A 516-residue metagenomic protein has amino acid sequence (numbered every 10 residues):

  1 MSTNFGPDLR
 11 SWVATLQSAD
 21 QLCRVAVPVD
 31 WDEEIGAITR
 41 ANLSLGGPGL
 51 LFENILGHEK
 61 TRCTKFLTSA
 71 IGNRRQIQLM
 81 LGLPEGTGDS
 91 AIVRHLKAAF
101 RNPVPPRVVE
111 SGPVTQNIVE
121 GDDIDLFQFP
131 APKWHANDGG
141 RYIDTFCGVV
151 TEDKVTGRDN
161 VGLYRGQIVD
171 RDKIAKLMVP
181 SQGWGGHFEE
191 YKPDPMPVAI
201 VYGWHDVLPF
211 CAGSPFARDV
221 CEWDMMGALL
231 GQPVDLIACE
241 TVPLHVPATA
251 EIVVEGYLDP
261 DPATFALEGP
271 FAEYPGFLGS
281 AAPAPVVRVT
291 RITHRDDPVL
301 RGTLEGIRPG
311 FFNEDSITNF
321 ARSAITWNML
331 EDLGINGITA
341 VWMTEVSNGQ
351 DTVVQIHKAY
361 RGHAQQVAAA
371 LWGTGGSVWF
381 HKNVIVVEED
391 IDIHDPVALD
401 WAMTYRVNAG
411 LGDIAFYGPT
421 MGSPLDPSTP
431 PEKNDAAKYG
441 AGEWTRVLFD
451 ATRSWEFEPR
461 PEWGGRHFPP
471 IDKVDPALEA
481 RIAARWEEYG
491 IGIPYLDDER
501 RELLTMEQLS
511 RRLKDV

Functional and structural regions predicted by a protein language model:
M1-V286, T290-V516: Extended, highly charged
